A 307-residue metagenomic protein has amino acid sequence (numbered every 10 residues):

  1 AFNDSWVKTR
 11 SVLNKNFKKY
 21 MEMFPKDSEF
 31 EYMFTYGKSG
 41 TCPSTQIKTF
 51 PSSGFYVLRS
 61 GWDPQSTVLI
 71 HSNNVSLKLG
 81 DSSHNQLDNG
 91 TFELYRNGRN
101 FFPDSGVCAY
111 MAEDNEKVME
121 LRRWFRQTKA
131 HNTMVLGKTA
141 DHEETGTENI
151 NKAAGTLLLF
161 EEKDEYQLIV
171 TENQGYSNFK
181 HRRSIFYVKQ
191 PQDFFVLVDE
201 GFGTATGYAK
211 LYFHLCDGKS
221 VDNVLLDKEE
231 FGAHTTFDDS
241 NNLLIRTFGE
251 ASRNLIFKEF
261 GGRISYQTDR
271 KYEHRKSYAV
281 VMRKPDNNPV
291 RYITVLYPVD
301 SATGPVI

Functional and structural regions predicted by a protein language model:
A1-F101, P285-R291: Carbohydrate-active enzyme catalytic cores, enriched for enzymes that act on polyanionic acidic polysaccharides
F102-V107: Catalytic Cys-His active-site segments of thiol-dependent hydrolases/isopeptidases
Y110: Short active-site loop/helix that positions an aromatic residue
E113-I307: CBM-like, beta-strand-rich accessory domains located in the C-terminal region of large, secreted polysaccharide-active
